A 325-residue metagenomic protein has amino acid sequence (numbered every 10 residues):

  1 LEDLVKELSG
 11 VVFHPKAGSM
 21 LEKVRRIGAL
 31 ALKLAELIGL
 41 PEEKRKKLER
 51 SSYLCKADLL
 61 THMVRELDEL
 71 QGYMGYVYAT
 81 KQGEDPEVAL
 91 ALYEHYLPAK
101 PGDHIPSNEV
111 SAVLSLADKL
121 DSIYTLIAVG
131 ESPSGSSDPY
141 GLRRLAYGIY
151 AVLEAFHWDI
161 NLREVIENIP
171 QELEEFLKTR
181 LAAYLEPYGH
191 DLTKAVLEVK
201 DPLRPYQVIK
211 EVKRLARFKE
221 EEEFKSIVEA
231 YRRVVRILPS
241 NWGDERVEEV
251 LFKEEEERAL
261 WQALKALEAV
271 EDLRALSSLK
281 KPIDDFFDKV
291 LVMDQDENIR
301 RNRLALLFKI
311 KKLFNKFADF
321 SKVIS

Functional and structural regions predicted by a protein language model:
L1-S325: Amphipathic alpha-helical "coupling" segments that flank catalytic cores
